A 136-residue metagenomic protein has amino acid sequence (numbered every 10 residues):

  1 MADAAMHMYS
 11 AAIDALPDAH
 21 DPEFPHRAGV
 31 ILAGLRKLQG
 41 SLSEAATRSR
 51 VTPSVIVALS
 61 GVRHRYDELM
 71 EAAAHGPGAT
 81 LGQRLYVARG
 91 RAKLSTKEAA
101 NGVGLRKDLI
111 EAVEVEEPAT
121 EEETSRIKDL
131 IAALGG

Functional and structural regions predicted by a protein language model:
M1-R36: DNA-contacting interfaces and partner/effector-binding or oligomerization modules in DNA-centric proteins
L38-R50: Interdomain regulatory linker/hinge segments that flank or connect interaction modules in polarity/junction/synaptic
R48-H75: Linker/hinge segments immediately adjacent to helix-turn-helix/homeobox DNA-binding domains
D67-G90: A short, Lys/Arg-rich alpha-helix, primarily the initiator
L85, T96, T124: Helix-turn-helix DNA-binding elements, focusing on the entry/boundary residues of the two helices that contact DNA
S95-N101: Short alpha-helical "recognition helix" segments of helix-turn-helix
G104-T120: Recognition helix of helix-turn-helix/homeodomain-like DNA-binding domains that insert into the DNA major groove
E121-G136: DNA major-groove recognition helix of helix-turn-helix/homeodomain DNA-binding modules
